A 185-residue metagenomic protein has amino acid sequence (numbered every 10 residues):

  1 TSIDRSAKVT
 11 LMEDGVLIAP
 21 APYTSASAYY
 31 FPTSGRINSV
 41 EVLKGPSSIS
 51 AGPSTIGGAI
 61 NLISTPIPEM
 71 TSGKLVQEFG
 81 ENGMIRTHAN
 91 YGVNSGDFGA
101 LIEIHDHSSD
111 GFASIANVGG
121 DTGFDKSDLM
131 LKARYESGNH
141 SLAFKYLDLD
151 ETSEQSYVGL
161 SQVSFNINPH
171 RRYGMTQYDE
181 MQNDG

Functional and structural regions predicted by a protein language model:
S2, E13-G15, K44, S64-P66: Flexible glycine-/small-residue-rich
V9, V16-K44: Short acidic/polar hinge/loop motifs at secondary-structure boundaries that mediate gating or recognition
I18-P20, P46-S50, S109: Short beta-strands and strand-coil junctions in structured, solvent-facing domains, enriched
Y23, S114-A116, A143-M175: Outer-membrane beta-barrel and related beta-rich outer-membrane complex signature in Gram-negative bacteria
S27, S47, A51, V76-E78 (+2 more regions): Outer-membrane beta-barrel domain signature
V40-E41, I60, I102: Non-catalytic regulatory/gating segments with a bias toward low-complexity or hydrophobic composition
S64-S72, H105-S114, F124, F165-M175: Flexible, solvent-exposed coil segments and beta strand-coil junctions, predominantly the extracellular/periplasmic
S72, F79-S108, N117-S156, N183-G185: Transmembrane beta-barrel wall of Gram-negative outer-membrane proteins
